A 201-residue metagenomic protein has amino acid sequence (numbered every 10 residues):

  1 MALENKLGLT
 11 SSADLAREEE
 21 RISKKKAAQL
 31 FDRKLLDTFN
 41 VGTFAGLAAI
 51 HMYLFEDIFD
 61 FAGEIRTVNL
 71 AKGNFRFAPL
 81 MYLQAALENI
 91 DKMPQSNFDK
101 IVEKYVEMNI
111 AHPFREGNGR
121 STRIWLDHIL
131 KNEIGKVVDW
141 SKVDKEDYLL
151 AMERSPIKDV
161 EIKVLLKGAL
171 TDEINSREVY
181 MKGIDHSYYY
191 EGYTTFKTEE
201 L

Functional and structural regions predicted by a protein language model:
M1-L201: FIC/Doc superfamily catalytic core
